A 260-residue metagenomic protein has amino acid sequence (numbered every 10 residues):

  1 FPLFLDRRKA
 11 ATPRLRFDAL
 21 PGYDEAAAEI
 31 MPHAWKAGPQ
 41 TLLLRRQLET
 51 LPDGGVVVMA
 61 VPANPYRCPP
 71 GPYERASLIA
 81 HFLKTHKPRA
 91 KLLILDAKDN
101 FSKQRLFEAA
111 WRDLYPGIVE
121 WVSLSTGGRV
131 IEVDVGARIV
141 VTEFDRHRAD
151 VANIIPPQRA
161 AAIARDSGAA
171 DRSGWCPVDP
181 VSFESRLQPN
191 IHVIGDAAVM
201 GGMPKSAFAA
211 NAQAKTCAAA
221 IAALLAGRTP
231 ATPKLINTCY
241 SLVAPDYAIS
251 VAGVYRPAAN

Functional and structural regions predicted by a protein language model:
F1-L3, V61, F144, P156-P157: Glycine-rich, N-terminal phosphate-binding loop of Rossmann-like dinucleotide-binding domains
A11-L51, H147-A212, A223: FAD-site-proximal beta/loop scaffold in flavoenzymes
A37-A90: Rossmann-like NAD(P)H-binding beta-loop-alpha module
P62, A97-D99, D196: Cofactor-binding loop segments of dinucleotide-utilizing enzymes, especially the Rossmann-like FAD- and NAD(P)+-binding
N64-F82, F208-T216, D246-G253: Short, electropositive alpha-helical surface patch
H81-W175, T229-A231: A Rossmann-like FAD-binding core segment of flavoenzymes
A218-N260: C-terminal, flexible cofactor-proximal segment of oxidoreductases
